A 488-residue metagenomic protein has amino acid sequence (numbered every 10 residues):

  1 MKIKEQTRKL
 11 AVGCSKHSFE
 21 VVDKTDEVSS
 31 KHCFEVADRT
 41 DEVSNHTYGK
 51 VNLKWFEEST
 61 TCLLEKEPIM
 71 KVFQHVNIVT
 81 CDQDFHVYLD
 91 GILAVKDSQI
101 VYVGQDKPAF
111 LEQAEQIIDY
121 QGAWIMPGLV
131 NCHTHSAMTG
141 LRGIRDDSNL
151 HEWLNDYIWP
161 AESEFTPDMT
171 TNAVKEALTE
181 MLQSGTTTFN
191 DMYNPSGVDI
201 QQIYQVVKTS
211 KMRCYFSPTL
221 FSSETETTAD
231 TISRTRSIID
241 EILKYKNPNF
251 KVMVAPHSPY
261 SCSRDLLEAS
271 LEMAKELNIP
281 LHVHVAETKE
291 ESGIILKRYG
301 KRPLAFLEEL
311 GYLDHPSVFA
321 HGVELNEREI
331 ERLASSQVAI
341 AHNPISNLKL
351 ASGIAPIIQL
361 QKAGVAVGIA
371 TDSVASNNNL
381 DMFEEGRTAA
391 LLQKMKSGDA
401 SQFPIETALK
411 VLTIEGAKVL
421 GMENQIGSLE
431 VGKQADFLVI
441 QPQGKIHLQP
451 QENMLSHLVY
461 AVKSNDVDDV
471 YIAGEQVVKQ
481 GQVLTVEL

Functional and structural regions predicted by a protein language model:
M1-P68: Domain-level signature for proteins that mediate thiol-based redox and metal-cofactor handling
P68-E112: N-terminal metal-binding scaffold of metallo-dependent hydrolase/deaminase domains
K71-Q74, F110-E152, K175, T179-Q183: Replace "His-x-His-based motif
T80-C81, Q434-L484: C-terminal cap of metal-dependent C-N hydrolases
G140-N172, S210-P218, E224-T225, K289-P316 (+2 more regions): Active-site gating loops and adjacent loop-to-helix segments of metal-dependent hydrolytic enzymes
R142-M212, R234-Y245: Alpha-helical scaffold segments that flank or form the walls of functional sites
V198-V323: Metal-coordinating catalytic core of metallo-dependent amide/deamination hydrolases
E309-P316, I358-G444, A461: His/Asp/Glu-enriched, well-ordered alpha-helical/loop segment that forms or immediately abuts the divalent-metal
